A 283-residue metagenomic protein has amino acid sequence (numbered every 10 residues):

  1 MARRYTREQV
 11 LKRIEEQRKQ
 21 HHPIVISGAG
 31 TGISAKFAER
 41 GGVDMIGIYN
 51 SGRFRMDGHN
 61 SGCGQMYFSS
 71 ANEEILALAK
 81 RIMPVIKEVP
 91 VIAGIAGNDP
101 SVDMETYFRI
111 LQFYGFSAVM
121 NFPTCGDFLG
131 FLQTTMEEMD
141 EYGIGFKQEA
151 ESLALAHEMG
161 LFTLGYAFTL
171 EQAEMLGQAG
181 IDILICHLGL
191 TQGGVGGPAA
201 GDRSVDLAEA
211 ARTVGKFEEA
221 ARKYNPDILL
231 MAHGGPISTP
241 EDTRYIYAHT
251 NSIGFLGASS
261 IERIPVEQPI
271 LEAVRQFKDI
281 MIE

Functional and structural regions predicted by a protein language model:
M1-S27, K36-R40, A79-I86, I282-E283: N-terminal amphipathic alpha-helix/helix-capping segment at the start of soluble metabolic enzymes
L11-I26, V85-A96, L155-G165, A220-G234: Short beta-strand/loop segments at the ligand-binding rim of alpha/beta enzyme cores
G30-G32, S51, G94-N98, T124-G126 (+5 more regions): Active-site beta-loop-alpha junctions enriched in small/polar residues
T31-G41, S101-I110, L170-G180, G235-S252: Catalytic cores of alpha/beta
S34, E39-G41, M45, G62-F146: Active-site beta->alpha loop and helix N-cap motifs at the rims of alpha/beta catalytic domains
M45-D57, Y114-L129, I183-P198, H249-A273: Glycine-rich phosphate-binding active-site loops on the catalytic face of alpha/beta enzymes
D57-F68, G130-F131, G196-A210, T243 (+2 more regions): C-terminal helical cap(s) of enzyme catalytic domains, especially alpha/beta-barrels
D103-V214, A220-N225: Conserved anion-binding
